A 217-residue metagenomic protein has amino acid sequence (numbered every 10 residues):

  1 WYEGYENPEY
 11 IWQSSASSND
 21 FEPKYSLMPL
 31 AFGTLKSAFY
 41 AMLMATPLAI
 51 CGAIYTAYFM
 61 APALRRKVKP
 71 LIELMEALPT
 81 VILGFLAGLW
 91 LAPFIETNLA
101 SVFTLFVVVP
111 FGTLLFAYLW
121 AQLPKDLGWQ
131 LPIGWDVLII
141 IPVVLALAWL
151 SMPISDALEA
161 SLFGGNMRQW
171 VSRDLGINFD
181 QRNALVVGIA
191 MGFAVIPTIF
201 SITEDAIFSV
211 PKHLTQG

Functional and structural regions predicted by a protein language model:
W1-P23, A160-S172: A cross-kingdom feature of multi-pass membrane systems that activates on extracytoplasmic/periplasmic
K24-A38, P93-G112, L127-T198: Loop-to-helix entry region at the N-terminal start of transmembrane alpha-helices in multi-pass membrane transporters
G33, E73-E76, T80, M191-D205: Membrane-embedded alpha-helical bundles that form the substrate/pore pathway in multi-pass transport systems
T34, A38, M42-I50, I54 (+5 more regions): Hydrophobic positions within alpha-helical transmembrane segments of bacterial inner-membrane proteins
A41-I72, F116-P124: Transmembrane-helix boundary motif in ABC transporter permease subunits
G52, K67, S201-G217: Short cytoplasmic-facing helical segments at TM-TM junctions of multi-pass membrane proteins
G52-A53, A57, A61, G88-A92 (+4 more regions): Membrane-water interface at transmembrane helix exits
K67-S101, L105, F111-G112: Hydrophobic alpha-helical segments
